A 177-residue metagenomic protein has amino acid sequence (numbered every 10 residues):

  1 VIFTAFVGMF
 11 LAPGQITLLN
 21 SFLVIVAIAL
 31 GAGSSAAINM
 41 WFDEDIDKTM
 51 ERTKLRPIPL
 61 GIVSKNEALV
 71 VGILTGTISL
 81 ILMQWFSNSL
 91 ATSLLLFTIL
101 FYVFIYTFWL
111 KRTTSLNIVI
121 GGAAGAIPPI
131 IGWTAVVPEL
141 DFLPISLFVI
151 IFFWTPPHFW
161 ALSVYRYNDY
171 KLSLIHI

Functional and structural regions predicted by a protein language model:
F3-E44, S93-F104, P144-W154: Membrane-embedded alpha-helical segments that form the functional core of polytopic membrane enzymes, especially those
T4-F6, P57, I120-T134: Small-residue-rich segments of transmembrane alpha-helices in multi-pass membrane proteins, especially helix faces
F6-F10, T77-L82, V103-F108, P129-T134: Alpha-helical transmembrane segments of multipass membrane proteins
A32-P59, P157, A161-Y170: Acidic (Asp/Glu-rich) catalytic motifs at the cytosolic membrane interface
R52-S93: Multi-pass membrane catalytic core of lipid/isoprenoid biosynthesis enzymes
W85-S89, F108-L116, V136-P138: Membrane-interface helix caps and helix-loop-helix hairpins in membrane proteins
Y102-T114, F159, Y165: C-terminal ends of transmembrane helices
I175-I177: Conserved small/polar residues in nucleotide/adenosyl-binding loops
